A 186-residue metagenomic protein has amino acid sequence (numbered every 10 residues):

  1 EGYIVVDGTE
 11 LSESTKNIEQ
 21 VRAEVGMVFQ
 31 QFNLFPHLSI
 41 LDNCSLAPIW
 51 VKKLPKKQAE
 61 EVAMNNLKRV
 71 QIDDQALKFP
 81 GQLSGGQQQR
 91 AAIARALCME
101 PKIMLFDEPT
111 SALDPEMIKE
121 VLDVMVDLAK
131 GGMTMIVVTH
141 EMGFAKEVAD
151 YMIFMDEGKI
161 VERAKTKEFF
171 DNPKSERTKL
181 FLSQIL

Functional and structural regions predicted by a protein language model:
E1-T166: ABC family nucleotide-binding domain
F154, V161-L186: C-terminal boundary and immediately downstream tail of ABC-type ATPase nucleotide-binding domains
